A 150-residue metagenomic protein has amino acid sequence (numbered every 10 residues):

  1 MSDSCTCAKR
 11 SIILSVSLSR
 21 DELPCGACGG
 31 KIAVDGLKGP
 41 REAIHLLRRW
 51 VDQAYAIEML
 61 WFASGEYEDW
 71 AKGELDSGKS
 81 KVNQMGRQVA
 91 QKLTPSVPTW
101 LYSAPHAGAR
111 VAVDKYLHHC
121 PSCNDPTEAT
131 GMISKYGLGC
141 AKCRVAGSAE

Functional and structural regions predicted by a protein language model:
M1-V111: Long, charged N-terminal interaction/targeting segments
P95-E150: Cys/His-clustered metal-coordination modules, chiefly Zn-binding fingers
